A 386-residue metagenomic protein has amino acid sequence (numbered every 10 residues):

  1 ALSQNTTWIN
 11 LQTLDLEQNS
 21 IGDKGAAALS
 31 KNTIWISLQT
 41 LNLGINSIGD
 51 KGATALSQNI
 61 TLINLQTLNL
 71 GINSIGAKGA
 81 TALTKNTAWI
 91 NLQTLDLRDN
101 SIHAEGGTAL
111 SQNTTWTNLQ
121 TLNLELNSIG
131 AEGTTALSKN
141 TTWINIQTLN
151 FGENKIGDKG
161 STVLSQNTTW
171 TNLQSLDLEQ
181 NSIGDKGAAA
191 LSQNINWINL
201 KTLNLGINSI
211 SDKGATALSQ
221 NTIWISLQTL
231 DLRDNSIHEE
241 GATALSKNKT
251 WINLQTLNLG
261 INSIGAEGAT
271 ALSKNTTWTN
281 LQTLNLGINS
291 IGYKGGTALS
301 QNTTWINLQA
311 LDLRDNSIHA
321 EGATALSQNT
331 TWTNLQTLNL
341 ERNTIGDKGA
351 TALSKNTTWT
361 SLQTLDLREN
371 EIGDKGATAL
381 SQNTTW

Functional and structural regions predicted by a protein language model:
A1-W386: Thr-biased low-complexity repeat/linker tracts and other Thr-enriched repetitive architectures
